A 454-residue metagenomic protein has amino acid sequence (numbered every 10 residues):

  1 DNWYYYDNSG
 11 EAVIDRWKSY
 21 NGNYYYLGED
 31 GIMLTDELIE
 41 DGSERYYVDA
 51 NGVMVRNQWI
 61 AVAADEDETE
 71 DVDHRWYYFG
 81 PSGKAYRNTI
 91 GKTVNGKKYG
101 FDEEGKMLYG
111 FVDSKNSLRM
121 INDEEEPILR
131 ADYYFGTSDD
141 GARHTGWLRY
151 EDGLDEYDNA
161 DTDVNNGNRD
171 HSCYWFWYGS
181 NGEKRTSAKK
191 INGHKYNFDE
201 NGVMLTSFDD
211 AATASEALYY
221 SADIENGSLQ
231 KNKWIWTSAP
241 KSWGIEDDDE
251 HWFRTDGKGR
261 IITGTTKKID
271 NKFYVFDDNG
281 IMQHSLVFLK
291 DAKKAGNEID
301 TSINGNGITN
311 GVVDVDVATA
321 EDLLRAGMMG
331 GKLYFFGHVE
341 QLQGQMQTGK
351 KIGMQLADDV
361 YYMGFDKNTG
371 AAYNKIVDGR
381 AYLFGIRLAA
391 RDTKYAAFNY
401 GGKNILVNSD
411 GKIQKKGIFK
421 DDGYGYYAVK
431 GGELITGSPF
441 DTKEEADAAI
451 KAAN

Functional and structural regions predicted by a protein language model:
D1-N454: Extracellular adhesion/carbohydrate-binding repeat motifs centered on closely spaced tryptophans
